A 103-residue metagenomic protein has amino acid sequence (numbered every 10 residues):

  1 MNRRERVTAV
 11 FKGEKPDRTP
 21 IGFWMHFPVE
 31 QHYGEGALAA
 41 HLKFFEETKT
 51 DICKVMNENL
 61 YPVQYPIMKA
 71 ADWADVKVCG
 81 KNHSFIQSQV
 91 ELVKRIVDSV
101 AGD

Functional and structural regions predicted by a protein language model:
M1-M68, K94-D98: N-terminal basic, low-complexity leaders that serve as flexible interaction/assembly modules and, when applicable, as
Q64-D103: Active-site-proximal, glycine-rich beta->alpha crossover segments in alpha/beta enzymes that shape flexible
